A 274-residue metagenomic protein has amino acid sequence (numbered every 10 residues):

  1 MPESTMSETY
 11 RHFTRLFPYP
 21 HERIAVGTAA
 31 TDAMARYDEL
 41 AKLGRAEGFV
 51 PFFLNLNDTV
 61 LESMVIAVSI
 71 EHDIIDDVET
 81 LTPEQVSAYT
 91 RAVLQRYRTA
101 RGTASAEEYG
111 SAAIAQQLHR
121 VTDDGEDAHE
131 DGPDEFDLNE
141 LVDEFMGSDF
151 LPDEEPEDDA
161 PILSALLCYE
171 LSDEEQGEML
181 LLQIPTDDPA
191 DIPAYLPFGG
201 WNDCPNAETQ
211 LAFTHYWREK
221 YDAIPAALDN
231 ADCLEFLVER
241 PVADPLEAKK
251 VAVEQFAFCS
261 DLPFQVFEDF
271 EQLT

Functional and structural regions predicted by a protein language model:
P2-P189: Extended, low-hydrophobicity segments enriched in charged/polar residues
D32-Y37, C204-H215, A248-E254: Well-ordered, non-membrane alpha-helical segments in soluble/globular domains
K42-G44, L171-D173, W217, P225-L228 (+1 more regions): A general structural signal for short secondary-structure junctions and capping/turn motifs
R45-F49, W217-D222, F258-D261: Structural alpha-beta junctions
F49-P51, E178, D222-A223, A231-C233: Short, surface-exposed beta-edge/turn micro-motifs
S172-R218: Surface-exposed, low-hydrophobicity interaction/linker segments
I184-T186, A223-L228: Short edge beta-strands and adjacent turn/loop segments
E208, P225-T274: Alpha-helical oligomerization segments
